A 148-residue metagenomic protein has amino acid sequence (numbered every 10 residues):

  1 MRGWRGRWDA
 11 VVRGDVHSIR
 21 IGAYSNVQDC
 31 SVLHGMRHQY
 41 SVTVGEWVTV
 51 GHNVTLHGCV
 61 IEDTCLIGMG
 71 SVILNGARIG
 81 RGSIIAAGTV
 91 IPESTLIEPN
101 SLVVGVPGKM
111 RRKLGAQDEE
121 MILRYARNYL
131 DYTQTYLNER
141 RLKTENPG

Functional and structural regions predicted by a protein language model:
M1-W4: Cationic, amphipathic, low-complexity alpha-helical segments enriched in hydrophobics plus arginine/proline
G6, E46: Short Cys/His-rich Zn2+-coordinating modules
D15, I21-A23, Q28-M36, Y40-V44 (+1 more regions): Glycine-rich hexapeptide-repeat left-handed beta-helix
T49: Short proline/glycine- and basic residue-enriched helix-capping loop/turn segments at helix->loop/beta transitions
